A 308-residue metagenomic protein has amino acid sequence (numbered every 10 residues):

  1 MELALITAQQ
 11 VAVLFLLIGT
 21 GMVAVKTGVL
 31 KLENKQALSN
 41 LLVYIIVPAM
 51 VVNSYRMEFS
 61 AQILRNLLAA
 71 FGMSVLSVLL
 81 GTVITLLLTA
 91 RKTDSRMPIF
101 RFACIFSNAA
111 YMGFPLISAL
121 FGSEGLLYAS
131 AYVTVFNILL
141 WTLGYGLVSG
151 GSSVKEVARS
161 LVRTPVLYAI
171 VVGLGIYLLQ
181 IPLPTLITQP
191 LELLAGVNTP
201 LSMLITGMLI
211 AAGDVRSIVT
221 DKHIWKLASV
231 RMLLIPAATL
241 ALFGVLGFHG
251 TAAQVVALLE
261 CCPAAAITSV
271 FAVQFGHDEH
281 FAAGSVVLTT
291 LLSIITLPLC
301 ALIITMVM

Functional and structural regions predicted by a protein language model:
M1-M308: Alpha-helical transmembrane segments of multi-pass small-molecule/ion transporters
